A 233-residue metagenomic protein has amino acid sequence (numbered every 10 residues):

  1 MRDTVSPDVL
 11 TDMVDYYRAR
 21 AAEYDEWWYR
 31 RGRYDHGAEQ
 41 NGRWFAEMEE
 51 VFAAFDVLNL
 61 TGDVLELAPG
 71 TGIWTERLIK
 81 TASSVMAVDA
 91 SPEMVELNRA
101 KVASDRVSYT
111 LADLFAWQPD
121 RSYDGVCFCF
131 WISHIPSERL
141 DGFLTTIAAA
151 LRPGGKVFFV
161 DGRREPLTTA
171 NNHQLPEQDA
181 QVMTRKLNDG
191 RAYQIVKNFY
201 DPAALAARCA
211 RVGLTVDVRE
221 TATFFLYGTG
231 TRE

Functional and structural regions predicted by a protein language model:
R2-N59: Conserved class I S-adenosyl-L-methionine
D63-A116: Class I SAM-dependent methyltransferase SAM/SAH-binding core
C127: A conserved beta-strand element that flanks and buttresses the S-adenosyl-L-methionine
F130-W131: Short catalytic micro-motifs in class I SAM-dependent methyltransferases
D141-P153: A short glycine-rich, Lys/Arg-flanked "PGG" loop and its adjoining helix->strand segment in the class I
V160-R208: C-terminal alpha-helical "lid/dimerization" subdomain adjacent to the S-adenosyl-L-methionine
I195-T231: Conserved Class I S-adenosyl-L-methionine
